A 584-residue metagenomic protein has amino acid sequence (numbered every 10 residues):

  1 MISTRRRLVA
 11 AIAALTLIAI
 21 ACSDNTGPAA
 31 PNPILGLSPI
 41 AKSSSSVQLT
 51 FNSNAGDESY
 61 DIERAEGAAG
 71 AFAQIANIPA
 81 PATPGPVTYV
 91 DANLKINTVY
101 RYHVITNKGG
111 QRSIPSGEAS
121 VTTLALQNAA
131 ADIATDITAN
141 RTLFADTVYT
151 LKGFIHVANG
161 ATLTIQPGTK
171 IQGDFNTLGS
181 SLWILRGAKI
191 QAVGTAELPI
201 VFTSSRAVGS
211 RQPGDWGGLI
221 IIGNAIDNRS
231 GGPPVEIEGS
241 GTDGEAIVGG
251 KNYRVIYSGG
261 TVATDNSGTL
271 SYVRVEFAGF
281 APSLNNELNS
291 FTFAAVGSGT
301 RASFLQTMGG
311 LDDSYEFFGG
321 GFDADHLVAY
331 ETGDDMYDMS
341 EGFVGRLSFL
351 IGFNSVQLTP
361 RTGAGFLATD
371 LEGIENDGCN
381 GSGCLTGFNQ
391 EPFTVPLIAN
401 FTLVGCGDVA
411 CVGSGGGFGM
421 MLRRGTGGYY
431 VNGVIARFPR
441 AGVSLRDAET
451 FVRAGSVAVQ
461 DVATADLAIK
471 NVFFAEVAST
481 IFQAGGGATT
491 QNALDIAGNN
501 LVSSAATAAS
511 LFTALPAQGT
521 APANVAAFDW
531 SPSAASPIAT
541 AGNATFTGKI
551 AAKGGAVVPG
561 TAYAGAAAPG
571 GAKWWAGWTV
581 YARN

Functional and structural regions predicted by a protein language model:
I2-A11: Bacterial N-terminal signal peptides that target proteins for export
I18-A21: C-terminal motif of bacterial Sec signal peptides marking the signal peptidase cleavage site
D24-G56, I96, Q111-L126: Pro/Thr/Ser/Gly-rich low-complexity, intrinsically disordered linker/stalk tracts
G56-A76: Extracellular low-complexity, O-glycosylation-prone stalks/linkers
A76-P84: Short beta-strand segments within Ig-like beta-sandwich modules, predominantly Fibronectin type-III
G85-Y89: Short S/T/G- and acidic-enriched coil/turn segments that sit immediately N-terminal to beta-strands in beta-sandwich
D91-Q111: Beta-strand-rich modules
L124-N584: Beta-strand/loop edge motif enriched in small/polar residues
